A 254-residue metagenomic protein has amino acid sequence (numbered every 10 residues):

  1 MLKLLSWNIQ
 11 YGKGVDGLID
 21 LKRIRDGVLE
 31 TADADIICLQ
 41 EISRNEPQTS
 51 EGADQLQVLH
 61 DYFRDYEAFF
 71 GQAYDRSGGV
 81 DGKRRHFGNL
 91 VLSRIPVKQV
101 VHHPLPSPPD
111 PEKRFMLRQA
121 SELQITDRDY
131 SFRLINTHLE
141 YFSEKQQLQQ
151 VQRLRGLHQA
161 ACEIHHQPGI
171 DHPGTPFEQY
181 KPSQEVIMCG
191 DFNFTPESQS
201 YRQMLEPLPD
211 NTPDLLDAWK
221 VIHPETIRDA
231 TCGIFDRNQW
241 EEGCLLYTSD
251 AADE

Functional and structural regions predicted by a protein language model:
M1-I36, E67, D75-S249: Active-site regions of metal-assisted phosphoester/phosphodiester hydrolases, unifying DNase/endonuclease modules
V15-G17, R44-D54, G79-D81: Short, flexible/disordered intra-domain loops and linkers
I36-L39, D61: Short phosphate/oxyanion-binding micro-motifs
Q40-P47, D217: Active-site neighborhood of divalent metal-dependent phosphoester/pyrophosphate hydrolases
Q55-H60, L92: Short, electropositive alpha-helical surface patch
D250-E254: A short, hydrophobic C-terminal helix/tail in secreted or cell-surface proteins
